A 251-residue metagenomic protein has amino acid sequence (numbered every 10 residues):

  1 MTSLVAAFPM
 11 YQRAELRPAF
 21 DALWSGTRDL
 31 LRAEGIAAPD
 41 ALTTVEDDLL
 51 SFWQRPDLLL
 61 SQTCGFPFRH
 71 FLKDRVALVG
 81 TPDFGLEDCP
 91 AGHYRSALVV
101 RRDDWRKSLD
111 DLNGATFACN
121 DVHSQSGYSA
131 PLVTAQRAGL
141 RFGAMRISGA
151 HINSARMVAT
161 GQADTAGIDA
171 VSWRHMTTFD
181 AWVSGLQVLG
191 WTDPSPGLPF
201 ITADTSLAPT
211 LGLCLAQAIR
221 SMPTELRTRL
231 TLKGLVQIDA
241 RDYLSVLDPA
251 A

Functional and structural regions predicted by a protein language model:
M1-R69: Extracytoplasmic small-molecule ligand-binding "clamshell" domains of the periplasmic binding protein/Venus flytrap
A6-G26, L30, P90-S154, E225-L247: Bilobed "Venus flytrap"/periplasmic-binding protein-like clamshell domains and structurally analogous long
A38-F52, C64, D83-L86, A144-R156: Short helix-initiation/N-cap motifs at beta->coil->alpha
S51-D111: Acidic, polar ligand-binding/catalytic clefts
L59-K73, A159, D164-S184: A ligand-binding cleft/hinge motif common to bilobed small-molecule-binding domains
A77, R141-A144, G185-Q187: Conserved beta-strand segments of alpha/beta enzyme cores
G80-P82, D88, Y94-R95, A181-A216 (+1 more regions): Periplasmic-binding protein-like
V158, Q162, L207-T210, P223 (+1 more regions): Hydrophobic/basic alpha-helical segments enriched in Actinobacteria
